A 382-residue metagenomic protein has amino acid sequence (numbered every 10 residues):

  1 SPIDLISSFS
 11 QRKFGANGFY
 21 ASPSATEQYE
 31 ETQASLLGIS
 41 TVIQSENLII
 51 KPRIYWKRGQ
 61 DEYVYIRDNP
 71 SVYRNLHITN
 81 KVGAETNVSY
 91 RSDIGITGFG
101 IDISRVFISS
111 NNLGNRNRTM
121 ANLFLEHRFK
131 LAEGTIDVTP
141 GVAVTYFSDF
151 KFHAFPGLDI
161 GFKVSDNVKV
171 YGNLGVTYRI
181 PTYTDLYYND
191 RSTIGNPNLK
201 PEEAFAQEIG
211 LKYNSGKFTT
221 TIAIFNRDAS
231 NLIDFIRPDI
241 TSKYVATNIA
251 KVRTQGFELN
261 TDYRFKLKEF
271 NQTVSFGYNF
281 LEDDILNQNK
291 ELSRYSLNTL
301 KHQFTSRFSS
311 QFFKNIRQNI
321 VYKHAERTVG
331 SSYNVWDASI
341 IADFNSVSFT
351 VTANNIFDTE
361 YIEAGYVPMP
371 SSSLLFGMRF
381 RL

Functional and structural regions predicted by a protein language model:
S1, I39-I43, A84-Y90, L123-F129 (+7 more regions): Residues on the lipid-exposed face of transmembrane beta-strands in outer-membrane beta-barrel proteins
S1-K81: Flexible loop and strand-edge segments within Gram-negative outer membrane beta-barrel domains
I3-S7, I50-I54, G95-I101, I136-P140 (+8 more regions): Transmembrane beta-strands of outer-membrane beta-barrel proteins
D4-S8, T41, I94, N112-A229 (+3 more regions): Structural signature of Gram-negative outer-membrane beta-barrels, strongest in the C-terminal barrel of TonB-dependent
F9-K13, S45, W56-Q60, S92-I94 (+12 more regions): Transmembrane beta-strands of outer-membrane beta-barrel pores
A21-Q44, K169, N173-S230, R237-K266 (+2 more regions): Outer-membrane beta-barrel signature, preferentially recognizing the C-terminal barrel domain of Gram-negative
G98, L131-A132, N226-D228, N248-E326: Gram-negative outer-membrane beta-barrel transporters
D228-S230, N315, A338-L382: C-terminal beta-signal and adjacent terminal beta-strands/loops of Gram-negative outer-membrane beta-barrel proteins
